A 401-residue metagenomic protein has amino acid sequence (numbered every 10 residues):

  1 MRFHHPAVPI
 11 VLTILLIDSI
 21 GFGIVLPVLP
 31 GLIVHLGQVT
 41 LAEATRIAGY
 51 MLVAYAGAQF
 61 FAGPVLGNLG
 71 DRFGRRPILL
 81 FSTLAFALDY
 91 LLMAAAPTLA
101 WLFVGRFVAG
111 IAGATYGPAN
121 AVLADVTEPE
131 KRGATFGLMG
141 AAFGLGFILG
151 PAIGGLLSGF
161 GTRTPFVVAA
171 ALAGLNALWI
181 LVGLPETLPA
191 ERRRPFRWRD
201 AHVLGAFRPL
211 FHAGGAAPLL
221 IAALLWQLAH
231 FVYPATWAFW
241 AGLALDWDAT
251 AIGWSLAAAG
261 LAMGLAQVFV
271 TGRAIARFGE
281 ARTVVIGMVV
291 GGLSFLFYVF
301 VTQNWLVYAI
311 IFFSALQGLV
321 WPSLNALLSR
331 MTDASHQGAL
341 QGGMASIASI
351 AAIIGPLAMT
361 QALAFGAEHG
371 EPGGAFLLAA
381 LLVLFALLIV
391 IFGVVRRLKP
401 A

Functional and structural regions predicted by a protein language model:
M1-H4, P185-A222: Juxtamembrane intracellular "pre-TM" segments in multi-pass secondary transporters
P27-T45, A235-A251: Short amphipathic helix-loop junctions that connect adjacent transmembrane helices in Major Facilitator Superfamily/SLC
A42, S158-A171, Q361-L384: A membrane-interface helix-boundary motif in multi-pass transporters
F60-P97: Conserved MFS/SLC helix-loop-helix module at the cytosolic interface between two early adjacent transmembrane helices
F61-G74, A266-E280, L363: Helix-to-loop junctions at the C-terminal end of transmembrane segments in multipass secondary transporters
G105-G144: Cytoplasmic helix-loop-helix junction between adjacent transmembrane helices in 12-TM secondary transporters
A177-G183, L377-A401: Multi-pass alpha-helical transporter architecture, strongest for 12-TM Major Facilitator/SLC carriers used
A281-L324: C-terminal transmembrane helical hairpin of 12-TM major facilitator-type secondary transporters
